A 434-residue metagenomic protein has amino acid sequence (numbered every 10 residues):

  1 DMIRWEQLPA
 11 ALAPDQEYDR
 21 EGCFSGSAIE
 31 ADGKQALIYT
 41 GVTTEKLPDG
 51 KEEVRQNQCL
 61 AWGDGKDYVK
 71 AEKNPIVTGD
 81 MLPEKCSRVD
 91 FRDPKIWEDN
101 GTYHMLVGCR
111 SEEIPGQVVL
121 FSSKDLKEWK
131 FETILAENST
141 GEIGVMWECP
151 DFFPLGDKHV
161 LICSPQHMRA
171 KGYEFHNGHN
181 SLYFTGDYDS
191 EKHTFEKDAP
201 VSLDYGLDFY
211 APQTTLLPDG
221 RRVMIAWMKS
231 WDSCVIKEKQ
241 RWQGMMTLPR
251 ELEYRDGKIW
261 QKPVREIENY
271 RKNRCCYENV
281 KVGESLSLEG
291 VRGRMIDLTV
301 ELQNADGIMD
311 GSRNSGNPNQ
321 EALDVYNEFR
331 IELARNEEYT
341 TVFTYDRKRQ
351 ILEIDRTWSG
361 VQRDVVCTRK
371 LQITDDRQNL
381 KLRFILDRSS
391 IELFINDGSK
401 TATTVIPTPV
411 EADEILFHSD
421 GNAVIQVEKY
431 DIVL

Functional and structural regions predicted by a protein language model:
D1-D93, E98-I143, P154-Y205, A226-N279 (+4 more regions): Beta-rich carbohydrate-recognition and catalytic domains
H179-L434: Beta-rich accessory regions
